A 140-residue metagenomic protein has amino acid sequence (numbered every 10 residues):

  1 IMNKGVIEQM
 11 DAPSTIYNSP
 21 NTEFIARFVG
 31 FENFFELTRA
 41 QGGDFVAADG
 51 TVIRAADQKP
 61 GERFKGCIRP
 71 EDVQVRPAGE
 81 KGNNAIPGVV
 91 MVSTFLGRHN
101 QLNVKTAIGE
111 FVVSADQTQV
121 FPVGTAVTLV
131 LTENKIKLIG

Functional and structural regions predicted by a protein language model:
I1-T51: Internal alpha/beta loop-helix hairpins
M2-N3, R76, V113-D116: Thr-Gly-centered strand-to-loop micro-motif
V6, G43-D44, D72, E110 (+1 more regions): Structural motif
F31-N33, P60, L96-R98: Short flexible coil/turn linkers enriched for glycine and charged/polar residues that connect secondary-structure
F35, T51-R54, I86, N100 (+1 more regions): Short beta-strand segments
G42-F45, V92-H99: Short, conserved beta-turn/loop elements at beta-strand boundaries and strand-helix junctions
F45-A48, C67, Q101-A107, S114: Short, acidic/hydrophobic/Gly-rich beta-strand patch recurrent on exposed beta strands that often constitutes part
A47-M91, T118-G140: Glycine/charge-rich catalytic "coupling/switch" loops of P-loop NTPases
